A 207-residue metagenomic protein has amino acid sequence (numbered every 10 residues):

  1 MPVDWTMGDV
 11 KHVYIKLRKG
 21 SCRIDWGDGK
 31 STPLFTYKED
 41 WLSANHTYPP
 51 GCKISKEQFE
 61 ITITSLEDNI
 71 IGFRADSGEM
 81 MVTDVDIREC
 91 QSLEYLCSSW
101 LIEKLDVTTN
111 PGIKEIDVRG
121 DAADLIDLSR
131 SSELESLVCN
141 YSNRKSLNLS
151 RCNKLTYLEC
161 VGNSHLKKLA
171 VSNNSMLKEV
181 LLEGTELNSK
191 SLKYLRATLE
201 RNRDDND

Functional and structural regions predicted by a protein language model:
M1-Y95, W100-K114, G120, R130-S132 (+3 more regions): N-terminal capping/linker segments that flank leucine-rich repeat
D127-S129, L134, N140, N148: Intrinsically disordered, low-complexity segments
L137-C139, S150, K154-C160, K167-S172: A detector of tandem-repeat and repeat-rich interaction/domain scaffolds
Y157, G162, N173-N174, E179 (+1 more regions): Surface-exposed, beta-sheet-biased, low-hydrophobicity segments with strongly acidic/polar composition
